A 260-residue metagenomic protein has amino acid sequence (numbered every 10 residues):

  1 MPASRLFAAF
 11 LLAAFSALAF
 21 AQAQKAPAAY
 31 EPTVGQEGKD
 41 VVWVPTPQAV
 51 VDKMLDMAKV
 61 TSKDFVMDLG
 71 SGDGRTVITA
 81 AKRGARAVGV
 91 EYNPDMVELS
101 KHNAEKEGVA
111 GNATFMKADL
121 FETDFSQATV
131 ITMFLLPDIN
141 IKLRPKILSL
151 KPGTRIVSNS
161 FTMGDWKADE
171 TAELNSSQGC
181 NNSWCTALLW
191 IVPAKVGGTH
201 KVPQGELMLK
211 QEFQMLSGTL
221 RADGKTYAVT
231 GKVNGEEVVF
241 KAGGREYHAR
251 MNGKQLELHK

Functional and structural regions predicted by a protein language model:
A8-A17: Bacterial N-terminal signal peptides
Q22-D64: S-adenosyl-L-methionine
K63-G72: Conserved class I S-adenosyl-L-methionine
D73-A85: Conserved SAM-binding loop of SAM-dependent methyltransferases across substrates and taxa, primarily the Class I
R86-E91: Conserved SAM-binding motif I beta-strand of class I
P94-Q127: S-adenosyl-L-methionine
D138-V196: C-terminal substrate-binding/active-site "lid" region of AdoMet-derived donor-dependent transferases
A194-Q255, H259: Central antiparallel beta-sheet cores of small beta-barrel/beta-sandwich binding domains
